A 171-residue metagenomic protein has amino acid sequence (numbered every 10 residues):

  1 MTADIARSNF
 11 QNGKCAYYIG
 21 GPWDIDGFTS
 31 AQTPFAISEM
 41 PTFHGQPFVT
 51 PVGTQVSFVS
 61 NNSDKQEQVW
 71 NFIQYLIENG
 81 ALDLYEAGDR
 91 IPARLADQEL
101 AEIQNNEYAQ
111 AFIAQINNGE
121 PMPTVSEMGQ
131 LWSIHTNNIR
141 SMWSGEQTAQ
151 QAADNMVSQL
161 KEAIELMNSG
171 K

Functional and structural regions predicted by a protein language model:
M1-Q11: Short helix-initiation/N-cap motifs at beta->coil->alpha
D4, E67-W70, Q150: Residues in well-ordered alpha-helical elements
K14-C15: Short, high-confidence coil segments that cap the C-terminus of an alpha-helix and link into the following beta-strand
Y18-P34, F43-N137: C-terminal lobe and pocket-closing loops of periplasmic/extracytoplasmic Venus-flytrap solute-binding proteins
E39-P41: Residues at the C-termini of beta-strands that transition into short coil/loop
A114-K171: Conserved C-terminal helix/tail region of periplasmic/extracytoplasmic solute-binding proteins
